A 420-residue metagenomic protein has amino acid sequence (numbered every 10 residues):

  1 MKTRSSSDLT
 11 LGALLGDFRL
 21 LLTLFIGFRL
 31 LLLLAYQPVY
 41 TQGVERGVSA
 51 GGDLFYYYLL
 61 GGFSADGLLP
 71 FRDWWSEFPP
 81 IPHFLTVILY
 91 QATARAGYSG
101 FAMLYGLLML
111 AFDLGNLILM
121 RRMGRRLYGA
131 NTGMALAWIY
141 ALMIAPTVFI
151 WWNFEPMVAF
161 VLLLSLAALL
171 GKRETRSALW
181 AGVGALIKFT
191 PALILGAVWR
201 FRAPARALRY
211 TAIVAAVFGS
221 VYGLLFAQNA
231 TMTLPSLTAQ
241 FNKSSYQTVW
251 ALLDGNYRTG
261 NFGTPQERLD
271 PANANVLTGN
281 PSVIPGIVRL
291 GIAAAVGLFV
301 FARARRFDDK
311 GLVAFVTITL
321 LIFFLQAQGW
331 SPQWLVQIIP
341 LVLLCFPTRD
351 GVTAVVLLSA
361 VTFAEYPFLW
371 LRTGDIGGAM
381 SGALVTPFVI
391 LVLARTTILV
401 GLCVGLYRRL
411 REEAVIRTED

Functional and structural regions predicted by a protein language model:
K2-Y246, V283-D420: Multi-pass membrane glycosyltransferase architecture that uses lipid-linked
A239-V288: Membrane-lumen/periplasm interface segments of multi-pass, membrane-embedded glycan/lipid transferases
